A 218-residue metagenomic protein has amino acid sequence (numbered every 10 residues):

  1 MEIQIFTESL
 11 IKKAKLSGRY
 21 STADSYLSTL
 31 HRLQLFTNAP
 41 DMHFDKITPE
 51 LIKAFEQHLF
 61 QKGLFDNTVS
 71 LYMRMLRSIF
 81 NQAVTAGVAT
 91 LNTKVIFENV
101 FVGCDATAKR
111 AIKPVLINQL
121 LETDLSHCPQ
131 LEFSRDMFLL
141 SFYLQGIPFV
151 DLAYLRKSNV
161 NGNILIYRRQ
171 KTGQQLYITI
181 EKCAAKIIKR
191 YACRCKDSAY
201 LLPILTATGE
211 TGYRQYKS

Functional and structural regions predicted by a protein language model:
M1-K62: Basic/aromatic-enriched alpha-helical hairpins
R32-L35, Q61-V95, I147: N-terminal DNA-binding recognition helix of tyrosine site-specific recombinases/integrases
K46, G103-E122, Q174-E181, K196-A199: DNA breakage-rejoining catalytic core of tyrosine-based enzymes
K53-A54, T85, A89-E122, A207-G212: Flexible interdomain linker/hinge and immediately adjacent N-terminus of the catalytic tyrosine-recombinase domain
N81-L91, S141-G162: Short, charged phosphate-coordinating catalytic segments
A111, E122-L139: Conserved catalytic core of the tyrosine transesterase superfamily
N163-R168: Short functional hotspots where side chains directly engage DNA or cofactors
T172-R190, Y200-S218: C-terminal catalytic core of Y-nucleophile DNA break-rejoin enzymes
